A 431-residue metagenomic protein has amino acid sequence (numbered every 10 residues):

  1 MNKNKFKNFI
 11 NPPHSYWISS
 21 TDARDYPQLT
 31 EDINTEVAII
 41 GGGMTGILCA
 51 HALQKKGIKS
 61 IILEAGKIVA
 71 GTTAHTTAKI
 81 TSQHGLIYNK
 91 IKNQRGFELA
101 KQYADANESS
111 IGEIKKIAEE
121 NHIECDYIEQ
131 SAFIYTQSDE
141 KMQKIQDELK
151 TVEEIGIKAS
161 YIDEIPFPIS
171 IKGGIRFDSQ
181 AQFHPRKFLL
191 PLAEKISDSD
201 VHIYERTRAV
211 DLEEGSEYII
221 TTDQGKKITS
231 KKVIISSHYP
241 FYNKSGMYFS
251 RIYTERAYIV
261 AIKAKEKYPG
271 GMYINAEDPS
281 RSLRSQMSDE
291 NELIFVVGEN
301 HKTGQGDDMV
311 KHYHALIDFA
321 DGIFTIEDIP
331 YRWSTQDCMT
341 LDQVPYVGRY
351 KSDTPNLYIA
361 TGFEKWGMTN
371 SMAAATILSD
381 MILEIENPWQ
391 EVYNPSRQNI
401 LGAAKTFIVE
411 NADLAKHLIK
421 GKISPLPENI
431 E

Functional and structural regions predicted by a protein language model:
M1-V37: Extreme N-terminal leader/targeting segments of oxidoreductases
D32-I62: N-terminal Rossmann-like FAD-binding beta1-loop-alpha1 element of flavoenzymes
K55-H75: Glycine-rich FAD pyrophosphate-binding loop
Q83-D163: Dinucleotide-binding Rossmann-like beta1-alpha1 core, especially the glycine-rich loop that anchors the ADP
E124-I134, D163-E194, E299-K302, T361: Helix-loop-beta segment of a Rossmann-like dinucleotide-binding subdomain
Q143, T151-E153, G174-K232: Helical element adjacent to the flavin cofactor pocket in flavoenzyme catalytic cores
D211-S285, H417: Flavin-dependent oxidoreductases
D278, G306, K311-D318, G322-F407: C-terminal catalytic lobe of FAD-dependent flavoproteins
